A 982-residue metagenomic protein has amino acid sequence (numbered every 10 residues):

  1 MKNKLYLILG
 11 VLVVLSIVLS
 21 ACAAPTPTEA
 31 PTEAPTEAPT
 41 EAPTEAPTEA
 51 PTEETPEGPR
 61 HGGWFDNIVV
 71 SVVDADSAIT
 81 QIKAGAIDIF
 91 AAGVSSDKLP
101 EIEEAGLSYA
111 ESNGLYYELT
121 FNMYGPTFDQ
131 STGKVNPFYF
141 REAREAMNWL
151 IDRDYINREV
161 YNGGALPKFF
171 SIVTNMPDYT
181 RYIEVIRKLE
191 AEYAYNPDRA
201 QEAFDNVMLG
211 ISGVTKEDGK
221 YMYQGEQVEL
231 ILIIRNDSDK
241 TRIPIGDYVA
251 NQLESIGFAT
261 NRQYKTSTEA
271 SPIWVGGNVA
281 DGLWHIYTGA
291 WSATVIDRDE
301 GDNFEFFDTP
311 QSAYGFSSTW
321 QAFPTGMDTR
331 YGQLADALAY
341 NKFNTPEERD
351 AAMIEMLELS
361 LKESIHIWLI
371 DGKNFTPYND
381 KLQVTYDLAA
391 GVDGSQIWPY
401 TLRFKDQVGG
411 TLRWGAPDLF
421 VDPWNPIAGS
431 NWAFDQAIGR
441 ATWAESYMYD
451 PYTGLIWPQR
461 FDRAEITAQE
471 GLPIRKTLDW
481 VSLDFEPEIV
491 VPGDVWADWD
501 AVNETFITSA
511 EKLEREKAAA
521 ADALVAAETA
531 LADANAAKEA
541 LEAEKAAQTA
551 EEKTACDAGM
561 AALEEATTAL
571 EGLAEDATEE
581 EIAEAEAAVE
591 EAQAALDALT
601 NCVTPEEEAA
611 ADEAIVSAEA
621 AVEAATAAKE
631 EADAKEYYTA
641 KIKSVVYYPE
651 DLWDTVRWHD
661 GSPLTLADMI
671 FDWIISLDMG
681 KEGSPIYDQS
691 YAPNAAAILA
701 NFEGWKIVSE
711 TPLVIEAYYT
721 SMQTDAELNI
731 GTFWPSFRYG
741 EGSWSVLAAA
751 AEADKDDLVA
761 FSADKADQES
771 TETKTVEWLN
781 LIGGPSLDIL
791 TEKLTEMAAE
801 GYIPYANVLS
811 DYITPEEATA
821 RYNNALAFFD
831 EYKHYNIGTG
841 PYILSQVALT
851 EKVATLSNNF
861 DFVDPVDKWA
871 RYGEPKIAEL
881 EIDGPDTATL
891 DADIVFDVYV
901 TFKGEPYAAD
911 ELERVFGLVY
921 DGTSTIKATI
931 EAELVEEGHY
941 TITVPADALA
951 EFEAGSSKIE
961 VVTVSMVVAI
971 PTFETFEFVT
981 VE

Functional and structural regions predicted by a protein language model:
T28, A50-D66, K98, P137 (+17 more regions): Surface-exposed, Gly/Pro/Thr- and Asp/Glu-enriched linker/hinge segments that connect structured elements
P43-V73, S77, I102-L115, E217-D218 (+11 more regions): Aromatic-rich, solvent-exposed beta-strand/loop patch
T52-E57, Y139-S255, R330, E355 (+8 more regions): Append "and occasionally in soluble cytosolic enzymes with long acidic Gly/Pro-rich linkers
P56-G58, V69-F128, D154, R158-V160 (+7 more regions): Extracellular/periplasmic solute-recognition and catalytic clefts
H61-G62, S95-A203, M222-Q224, V228-L230 (+6 more regions): Local pocket/hinge segments that shape ligand/substrate recognition
E104-L107, E111-D129, G133, E269-A339 (+4 more regions): Acidic-aromatic pocket-rim loops
F140-E145, W149, R153, N157-V160 (+15 more regions): Extracytoplasmic/peripheral linker and loop segments enriched in polar/acidic and small residues with frequent Thr/Pro
D308, T376-P423, G429-I438, F461-E465 (+7 more regions): Long beta-strand-rich cores associated with HINT superfamily self-processing modules
